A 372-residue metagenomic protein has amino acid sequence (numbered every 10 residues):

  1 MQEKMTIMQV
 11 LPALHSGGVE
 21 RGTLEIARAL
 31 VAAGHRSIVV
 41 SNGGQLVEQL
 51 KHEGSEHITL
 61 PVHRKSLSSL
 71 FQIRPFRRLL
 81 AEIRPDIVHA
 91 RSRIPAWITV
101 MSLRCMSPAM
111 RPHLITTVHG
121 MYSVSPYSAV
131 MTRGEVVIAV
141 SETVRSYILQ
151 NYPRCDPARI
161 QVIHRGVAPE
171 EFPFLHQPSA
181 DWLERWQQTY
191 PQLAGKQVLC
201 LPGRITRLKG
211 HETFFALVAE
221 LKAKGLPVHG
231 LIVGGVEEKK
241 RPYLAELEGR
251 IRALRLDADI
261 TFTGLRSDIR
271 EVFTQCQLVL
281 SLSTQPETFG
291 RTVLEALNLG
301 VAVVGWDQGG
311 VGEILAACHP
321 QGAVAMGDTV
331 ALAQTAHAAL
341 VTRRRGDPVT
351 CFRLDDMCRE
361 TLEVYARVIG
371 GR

Functional and structural regions predicted by a protein language model:
G17-R28, Q197, L201-E220, P242: A conserved mid-protein helix/loop that constitutes part of the nucleotide-sugar donor-binding site
V39, A302-G305: Short hydrophobic beta-strand element within catalytic cores of glycosyltransferases and related nucleotide-activated
Q45-K51, H229-D257: Short, structured helix-loop element that forms part of the nucleotide-activated donor/catalytic region
A90-A96, V118: Short His-centered aromatic/hydrophobic patch
P108-E142, P153-R154: A conserved, positively charged/aromatic
K239-L244, D257-R266, V272, A323: Active-site donor-binding acidic/aromatic loop of nucleotide-activated sugar and phosphosugar transferases involved
T274-T288, V301: Acidic donor-binding loop of glycosyltransferase active sites
A317-V330, H337-V341: Conserved acidic donor-binding segment of nucleotide-sugar-dependent glycosyltransferases
